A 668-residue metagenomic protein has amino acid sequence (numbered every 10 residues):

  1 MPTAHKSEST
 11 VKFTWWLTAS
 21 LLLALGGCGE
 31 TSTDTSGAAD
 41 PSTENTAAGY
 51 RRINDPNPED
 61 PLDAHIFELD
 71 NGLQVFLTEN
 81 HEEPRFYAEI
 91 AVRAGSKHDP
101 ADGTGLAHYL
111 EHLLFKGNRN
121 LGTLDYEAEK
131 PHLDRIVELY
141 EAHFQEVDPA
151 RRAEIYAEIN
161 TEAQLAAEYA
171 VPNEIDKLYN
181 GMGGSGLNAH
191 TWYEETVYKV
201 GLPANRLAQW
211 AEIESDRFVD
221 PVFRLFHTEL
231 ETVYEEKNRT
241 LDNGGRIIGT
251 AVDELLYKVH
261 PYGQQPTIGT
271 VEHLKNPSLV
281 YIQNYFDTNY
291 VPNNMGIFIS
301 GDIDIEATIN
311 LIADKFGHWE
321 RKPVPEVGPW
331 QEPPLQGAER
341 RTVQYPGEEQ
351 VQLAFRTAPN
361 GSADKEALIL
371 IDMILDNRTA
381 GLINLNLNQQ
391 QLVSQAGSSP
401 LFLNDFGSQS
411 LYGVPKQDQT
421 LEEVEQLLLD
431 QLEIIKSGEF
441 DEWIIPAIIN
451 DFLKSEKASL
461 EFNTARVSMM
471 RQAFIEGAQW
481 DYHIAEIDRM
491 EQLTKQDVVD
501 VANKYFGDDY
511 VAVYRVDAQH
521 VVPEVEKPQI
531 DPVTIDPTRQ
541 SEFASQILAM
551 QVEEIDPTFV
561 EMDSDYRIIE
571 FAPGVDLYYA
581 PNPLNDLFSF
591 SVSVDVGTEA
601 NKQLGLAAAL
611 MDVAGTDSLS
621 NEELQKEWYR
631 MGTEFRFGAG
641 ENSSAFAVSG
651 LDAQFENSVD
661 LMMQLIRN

Functional and structural regions predicted by a protein language model:
M1-V11: N-terminal secretory signal peptides that target proteins for export/translocation
W16-A24: Bacterial N-terminal signal peptides
L17, C28-A170, K199-A204, A208-S215 (+8 more regions): His/Glu-rich zincin catalytic helix
S42-A48, L113, G117-L121, A150-N160 (+13 more regions): Scaffold signal of the M16-like zinc-metallopeptidase fold and its non-catalytic homologs
E127-K130, V222-N238, D304, P323-G337 (+7 more regions): Acidic/histidine-enriched alpha-helical segments
E194-V197, G407-Q409, Y482-I484, N642-A645: Surface-exposed aromatic
S410-E442: Extended amphipathic alpha-helical segments enriched in small hydrophobics
D497-V516: Bilobed periplasmic-binding protein-like "clamshell/Venus-flytrap" ligand-binding domains
